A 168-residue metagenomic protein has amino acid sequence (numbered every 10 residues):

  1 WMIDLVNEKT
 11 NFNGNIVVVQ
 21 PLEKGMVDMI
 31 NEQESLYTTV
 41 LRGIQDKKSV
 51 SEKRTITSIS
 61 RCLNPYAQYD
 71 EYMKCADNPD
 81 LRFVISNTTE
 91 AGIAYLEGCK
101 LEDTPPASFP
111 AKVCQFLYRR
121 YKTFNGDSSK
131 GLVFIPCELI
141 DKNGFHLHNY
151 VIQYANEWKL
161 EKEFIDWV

Functional and structural regions predicted by a protein language model:
M2-V168: Conserved small-residue
